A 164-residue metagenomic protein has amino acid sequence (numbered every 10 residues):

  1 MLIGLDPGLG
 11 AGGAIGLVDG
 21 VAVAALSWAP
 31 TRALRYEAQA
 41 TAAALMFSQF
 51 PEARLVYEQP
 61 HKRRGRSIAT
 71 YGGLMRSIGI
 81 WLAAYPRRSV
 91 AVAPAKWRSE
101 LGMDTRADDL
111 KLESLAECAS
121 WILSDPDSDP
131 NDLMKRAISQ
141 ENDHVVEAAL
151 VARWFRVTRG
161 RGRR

Functional and structural regions predicted by a protein language model:
M1-R164: Phosphate- and other anionic-substrate recognition elements at nucleic-acid/protein interfaces
